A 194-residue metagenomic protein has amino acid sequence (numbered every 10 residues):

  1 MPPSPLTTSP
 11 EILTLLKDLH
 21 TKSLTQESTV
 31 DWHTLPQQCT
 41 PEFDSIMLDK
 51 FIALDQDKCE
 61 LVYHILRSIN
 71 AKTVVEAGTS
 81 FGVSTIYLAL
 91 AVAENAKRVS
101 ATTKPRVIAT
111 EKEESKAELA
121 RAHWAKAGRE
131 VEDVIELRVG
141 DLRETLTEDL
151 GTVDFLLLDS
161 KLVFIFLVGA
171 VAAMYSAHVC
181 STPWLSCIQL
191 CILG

Functional and structural regions predicted by a protein language model:
M1-F155, L162-C180, L185, L190-G194: A short alpha-helical cap/connector motif
